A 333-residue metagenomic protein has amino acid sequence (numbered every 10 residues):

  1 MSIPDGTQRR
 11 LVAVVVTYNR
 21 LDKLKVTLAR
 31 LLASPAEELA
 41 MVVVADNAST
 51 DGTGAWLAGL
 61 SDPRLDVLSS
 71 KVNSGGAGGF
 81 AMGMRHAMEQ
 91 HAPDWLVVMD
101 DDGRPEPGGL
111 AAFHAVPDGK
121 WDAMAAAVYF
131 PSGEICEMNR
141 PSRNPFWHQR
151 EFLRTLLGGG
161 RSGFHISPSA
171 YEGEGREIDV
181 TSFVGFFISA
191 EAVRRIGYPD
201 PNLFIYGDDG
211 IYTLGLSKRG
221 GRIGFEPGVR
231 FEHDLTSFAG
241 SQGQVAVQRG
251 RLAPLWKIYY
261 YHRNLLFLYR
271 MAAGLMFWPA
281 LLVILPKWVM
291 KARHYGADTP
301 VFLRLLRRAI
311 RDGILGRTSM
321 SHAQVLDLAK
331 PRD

Functional and structural regions predicted by a protein language model:
A29-L39: Short, acidic, metal-binding catalytic loop of nucleotide-sugar glycosyltransferases
D46-A55, V72, G103: A conserved acidic beta->alpha catalytic loop
S70-Q90: Glycine-rich, basic loop-to-helix element that forms the pyrophosphate-binding segment of sugar-nucleotide handling
A92-D102: Short beta-strand-to-loop acidic/aromatic patch adjacent to the donor-nucleotide binding site
G108-F146: Conserved donor NDP-sugar-binding/catalytic core segment of glycosyltransferases
S167-I188: A recurrent flexible, glycine/aromatic-enriched loop bordering the glycosyltransferase active site that acts as
F186, E191-G197, N202-V229: A short, conserved alpha-helix in the catalytic core of glycosyltransferases
R270-D333: Non-catalytic, C-terminal membrane-associated alpha-helical segments of glycosyltransferases
